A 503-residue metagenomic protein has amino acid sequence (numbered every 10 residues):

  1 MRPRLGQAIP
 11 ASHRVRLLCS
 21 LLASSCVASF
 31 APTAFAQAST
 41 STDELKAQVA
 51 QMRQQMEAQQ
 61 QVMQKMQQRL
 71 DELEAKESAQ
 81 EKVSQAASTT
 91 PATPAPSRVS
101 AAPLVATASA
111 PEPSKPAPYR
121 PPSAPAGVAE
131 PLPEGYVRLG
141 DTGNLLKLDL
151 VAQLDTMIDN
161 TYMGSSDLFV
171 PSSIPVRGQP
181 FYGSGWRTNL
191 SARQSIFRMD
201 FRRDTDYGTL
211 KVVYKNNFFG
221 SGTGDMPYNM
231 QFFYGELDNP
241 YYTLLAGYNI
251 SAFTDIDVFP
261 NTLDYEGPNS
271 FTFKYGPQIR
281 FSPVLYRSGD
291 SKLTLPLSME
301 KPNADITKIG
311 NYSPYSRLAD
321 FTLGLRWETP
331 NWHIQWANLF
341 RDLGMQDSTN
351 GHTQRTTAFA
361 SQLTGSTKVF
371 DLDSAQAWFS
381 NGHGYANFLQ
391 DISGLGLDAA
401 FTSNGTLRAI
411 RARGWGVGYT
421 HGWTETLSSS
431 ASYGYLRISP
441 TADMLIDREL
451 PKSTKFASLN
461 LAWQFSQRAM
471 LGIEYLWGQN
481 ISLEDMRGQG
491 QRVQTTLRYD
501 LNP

Functional and structural regions predicted by a protein language model:
R2, F35-S165: N-terminal periplasmic/intermembrane-space "pro-region" immediately following the signal or transit peptide
C19-S29: Bacterial N-terminal signal peptides
A31-T33: N-terminal signal peptide c-region/cleavage motif recognized by signal peptidases
R120-A126, W186-N189, T223-P227, G267-F273 (+7 more regions): Replace "Gram-negative outer membrane beta-barrel proteins" with "bacterial and organellar outer membrane beta-barrel
P133-S172, V176-D305, R317-H333, S366-F370 (+2 more regions): Outer membrane beta-barrel
D159, D204, N217-T223, N249-D255 (+8 more regions): Sequence/structural signature of outer-membrane beta-barrel proteins
W327-P451: Detector for outer-membrane/organellar transmembrane beta-barrel domains, recognizing the amphipathic beta-strand
W463-F465, Q489-P503: Outer-membrane beta-barrel "beta-signal"
